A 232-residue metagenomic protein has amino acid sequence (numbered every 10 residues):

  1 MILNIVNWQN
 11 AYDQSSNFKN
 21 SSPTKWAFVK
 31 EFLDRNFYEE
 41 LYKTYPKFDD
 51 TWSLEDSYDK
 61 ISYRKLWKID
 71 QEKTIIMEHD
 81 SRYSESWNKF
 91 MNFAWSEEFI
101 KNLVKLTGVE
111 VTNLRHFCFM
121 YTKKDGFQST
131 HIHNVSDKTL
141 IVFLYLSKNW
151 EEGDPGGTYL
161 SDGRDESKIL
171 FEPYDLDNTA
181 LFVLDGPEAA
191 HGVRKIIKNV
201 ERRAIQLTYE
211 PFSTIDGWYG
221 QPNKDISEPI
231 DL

Functional and structural regions predicted by a protein language model:
M1-S22, Y219-L232: Fe(II)/2-oxoglutarate
V6, S15-N102: Non-heme Fe(II)/2-oxoglutarate
R35-N36, E97-K101, L140, D175-L176 (+1 more regions): A structural signal for well-ordered alpha-helical segments within the folded catalytic domains of diverse enzymes
W87-N88, L103-V104, G126-I132: Short secondary-structure capping micro-motifs at structural edges
N92, K105-V111, H131-S136, W150: Short, conserved, surface-exposed binding loops centered on an aromatic residue
G108-C118, D154-P155: A short coil-to-beta-strand element that immediately follows conserved catalytic motifs
M120, G126, T130-K138, L146-L232: Catalytic core of Fe(II)/2-oxoglutarate
